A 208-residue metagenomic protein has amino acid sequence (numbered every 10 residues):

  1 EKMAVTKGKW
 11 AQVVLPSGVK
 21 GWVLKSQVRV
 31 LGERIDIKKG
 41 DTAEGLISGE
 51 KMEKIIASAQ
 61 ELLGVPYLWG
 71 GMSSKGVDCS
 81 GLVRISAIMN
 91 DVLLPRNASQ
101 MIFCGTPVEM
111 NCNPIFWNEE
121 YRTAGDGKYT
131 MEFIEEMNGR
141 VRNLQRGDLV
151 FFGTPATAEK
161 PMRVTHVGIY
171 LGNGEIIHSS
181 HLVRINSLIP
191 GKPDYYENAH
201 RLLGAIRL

Functional and structural regions predicted by a protein language model:
E1-T6: Conserved beta-strand/loop element in small beta-rich adapter and peptidoglycan-binding domains
G8-Q12: Short aromatic-glycine-enriched beta-strand elements
V14-S58, V65, V183: Boundary regions of SH3-family modules and the immediately adjacent low-complexity/disordered segments in eukaryotic
I47-K51, S74-D78, G139-R142: Extracytoplasmic/periplasmic, Sec-exported soluble proteins
A59, G71-N90, L94-Q100: Active-site nucleophilic cysteine motif
G64-G70: Internal active-site segments that recognize and position negatively charged phosphoryl groups and nucleotide moieties
P95-N186, G191, Y196, L208: ...with weaker cross-activation on analogous glycine-rich loops/strands in unrelated enzymes
L202-L208: Long, low-charge, small-residue-enriched segments that form tightly packed helices used for assembly/packing
